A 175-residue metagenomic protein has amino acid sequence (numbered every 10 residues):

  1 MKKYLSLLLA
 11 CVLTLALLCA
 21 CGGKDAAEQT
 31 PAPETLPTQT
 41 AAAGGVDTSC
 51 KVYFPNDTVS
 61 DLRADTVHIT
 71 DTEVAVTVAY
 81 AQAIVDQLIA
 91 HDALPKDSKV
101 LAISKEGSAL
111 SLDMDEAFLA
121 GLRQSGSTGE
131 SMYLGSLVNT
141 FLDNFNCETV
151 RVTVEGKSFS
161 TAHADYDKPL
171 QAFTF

Functional and structural regions predicted by a protein language model:
Y4-L8, C21-F175: Bimodal "functional hotspot" detector
C11-L15: Alpha-helical transmembrane segments
A16-A20: C-terminal motif of bacterial Sec signal peptides marking the signal peptidase cleavage site
